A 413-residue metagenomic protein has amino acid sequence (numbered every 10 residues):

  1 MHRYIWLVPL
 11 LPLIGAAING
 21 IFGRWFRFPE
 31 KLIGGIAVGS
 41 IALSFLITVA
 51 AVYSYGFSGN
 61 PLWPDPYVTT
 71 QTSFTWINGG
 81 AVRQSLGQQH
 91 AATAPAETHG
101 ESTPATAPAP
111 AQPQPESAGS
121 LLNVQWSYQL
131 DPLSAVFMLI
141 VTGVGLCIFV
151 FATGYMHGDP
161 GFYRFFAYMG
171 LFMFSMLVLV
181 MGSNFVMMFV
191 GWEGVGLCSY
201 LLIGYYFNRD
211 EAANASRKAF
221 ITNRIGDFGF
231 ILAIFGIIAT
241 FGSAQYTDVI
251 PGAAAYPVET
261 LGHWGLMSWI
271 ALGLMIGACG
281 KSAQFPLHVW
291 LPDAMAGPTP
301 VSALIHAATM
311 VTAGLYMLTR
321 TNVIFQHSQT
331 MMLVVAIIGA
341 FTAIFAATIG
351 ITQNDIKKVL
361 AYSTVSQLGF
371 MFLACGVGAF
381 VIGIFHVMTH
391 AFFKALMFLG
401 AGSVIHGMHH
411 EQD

Functional and structural regions predicted by a protein language model:
M1-Y4, L10, F22-L146, V150-A167 (+4 more regions): Transmembrane helix-loop-helix hairpins at membrane boundaries of multipass inner-membrane proteins
P9-R24, C279, A283, A343: N-terminal signal-anchor/start-transfer transmembrane helix
G15-I18, A50, Y205, A313: Local alpha-helix boundary/kink/capping signal
A17-S40, L202-R217: Cytoplasmic juxtamembrane interface segments
C147-G191, L197-D413: Hydrophobic transmembrane alpha-helices and their helix-loop junctions in integral membrane proteins
